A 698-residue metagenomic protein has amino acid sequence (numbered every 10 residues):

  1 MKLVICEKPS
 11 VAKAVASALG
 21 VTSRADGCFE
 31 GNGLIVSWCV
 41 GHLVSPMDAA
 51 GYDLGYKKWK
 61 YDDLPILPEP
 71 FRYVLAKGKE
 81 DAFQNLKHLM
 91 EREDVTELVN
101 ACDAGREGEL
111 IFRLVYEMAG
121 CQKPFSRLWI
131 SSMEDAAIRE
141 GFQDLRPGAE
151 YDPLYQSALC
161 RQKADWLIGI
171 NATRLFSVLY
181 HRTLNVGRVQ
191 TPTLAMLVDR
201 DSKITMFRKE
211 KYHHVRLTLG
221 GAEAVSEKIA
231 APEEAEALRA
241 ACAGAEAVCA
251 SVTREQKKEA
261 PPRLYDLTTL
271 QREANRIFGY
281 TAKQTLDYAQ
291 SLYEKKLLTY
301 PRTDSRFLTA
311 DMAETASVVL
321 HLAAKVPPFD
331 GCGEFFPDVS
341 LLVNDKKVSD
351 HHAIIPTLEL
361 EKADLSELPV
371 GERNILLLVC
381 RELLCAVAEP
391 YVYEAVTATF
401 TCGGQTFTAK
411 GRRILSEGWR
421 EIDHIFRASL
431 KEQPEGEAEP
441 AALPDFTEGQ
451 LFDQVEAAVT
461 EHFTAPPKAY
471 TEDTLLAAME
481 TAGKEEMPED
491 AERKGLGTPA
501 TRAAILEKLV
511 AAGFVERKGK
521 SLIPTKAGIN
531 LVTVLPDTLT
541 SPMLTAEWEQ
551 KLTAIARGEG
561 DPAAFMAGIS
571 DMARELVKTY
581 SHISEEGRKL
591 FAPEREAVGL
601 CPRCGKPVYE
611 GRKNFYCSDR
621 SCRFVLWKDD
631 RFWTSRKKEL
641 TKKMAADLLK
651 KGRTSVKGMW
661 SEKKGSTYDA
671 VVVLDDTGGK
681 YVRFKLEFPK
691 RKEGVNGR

Functional and structural regions predicted by a protein language model:
M1, A101-A104, H181-T183, R254-R263 (+3 more regions): Conserved short loop/turn motifs at secondary-structure junctions
M1-Q162, W166, P466: Intrinsically disordered, low-complexity regulatory segments
K2-L3, K79, M90, T173 (+3 more regions): Basic, low-complexity terminal or inter-domain segments flanking catalytic cores
P9-A16, G33-V40, A76-K87, R92 (+19 more regions): Amphipathic alpha-helical transducer elements in NTP-driven molecular machines
E30-N32, T218-A222, T401-Q405, K664: Short strand-coil-strand connectors
F71, D135-L219, R254-K258: C-terminal or mid-to-C-terminal helical accessory/interaction module adjacent to the motor/catalytic core
A149, P232-Y265, Q271: Metal- or metallocofactor-binding catalytic centers and their adjacent structured scaffolds across diverse enzyme
